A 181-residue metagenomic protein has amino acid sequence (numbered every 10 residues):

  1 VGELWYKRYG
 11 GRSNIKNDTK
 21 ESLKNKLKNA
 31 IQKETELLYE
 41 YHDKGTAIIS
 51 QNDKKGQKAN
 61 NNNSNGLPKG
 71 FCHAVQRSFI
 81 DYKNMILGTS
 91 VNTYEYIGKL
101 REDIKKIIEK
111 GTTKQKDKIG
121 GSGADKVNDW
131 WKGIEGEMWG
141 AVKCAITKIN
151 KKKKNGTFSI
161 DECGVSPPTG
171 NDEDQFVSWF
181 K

Functional and structural regions predicted by a protein language model:
V1-K181: Intrinsically disordered, low-complexity segments
